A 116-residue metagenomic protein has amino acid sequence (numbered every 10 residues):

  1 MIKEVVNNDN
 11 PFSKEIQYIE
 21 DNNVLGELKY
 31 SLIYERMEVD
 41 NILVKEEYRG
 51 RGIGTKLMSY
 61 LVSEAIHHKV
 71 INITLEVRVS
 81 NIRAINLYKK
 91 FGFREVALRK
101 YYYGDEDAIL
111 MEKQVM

Functional and structural regions predicted by a protein language model:
M1-N8, K113-M116: Conserved N-terminal entry element of GNAT/NAT acetyltransferase domains
S13-G26: Conserved beta-hairpin
N23-S31, R36-L43: Conserved beta-strand in the GNAT
I42-R49, V77-S80: A short, internal acetyl-CoA/4′-phosphopantetheine-binding micro-motif in the GNAT/acyltransferase core
V44, G50-S63, N86-K90: Conserved acetyl-CoA-binding loop-helix of GNAT-fold acetyltransferases
G54, M58, N81-A84, Y101-E106: Short glycine/proline-centered loop/turn elements that form peptide/ligand docking sites
A65-E76: Conserved GNAT acetyl-CoA-binding A-motif
E76, K89, R94-L110: Conserved catalytic-core motifs of GNAT/GCN5-like acyltransferases
